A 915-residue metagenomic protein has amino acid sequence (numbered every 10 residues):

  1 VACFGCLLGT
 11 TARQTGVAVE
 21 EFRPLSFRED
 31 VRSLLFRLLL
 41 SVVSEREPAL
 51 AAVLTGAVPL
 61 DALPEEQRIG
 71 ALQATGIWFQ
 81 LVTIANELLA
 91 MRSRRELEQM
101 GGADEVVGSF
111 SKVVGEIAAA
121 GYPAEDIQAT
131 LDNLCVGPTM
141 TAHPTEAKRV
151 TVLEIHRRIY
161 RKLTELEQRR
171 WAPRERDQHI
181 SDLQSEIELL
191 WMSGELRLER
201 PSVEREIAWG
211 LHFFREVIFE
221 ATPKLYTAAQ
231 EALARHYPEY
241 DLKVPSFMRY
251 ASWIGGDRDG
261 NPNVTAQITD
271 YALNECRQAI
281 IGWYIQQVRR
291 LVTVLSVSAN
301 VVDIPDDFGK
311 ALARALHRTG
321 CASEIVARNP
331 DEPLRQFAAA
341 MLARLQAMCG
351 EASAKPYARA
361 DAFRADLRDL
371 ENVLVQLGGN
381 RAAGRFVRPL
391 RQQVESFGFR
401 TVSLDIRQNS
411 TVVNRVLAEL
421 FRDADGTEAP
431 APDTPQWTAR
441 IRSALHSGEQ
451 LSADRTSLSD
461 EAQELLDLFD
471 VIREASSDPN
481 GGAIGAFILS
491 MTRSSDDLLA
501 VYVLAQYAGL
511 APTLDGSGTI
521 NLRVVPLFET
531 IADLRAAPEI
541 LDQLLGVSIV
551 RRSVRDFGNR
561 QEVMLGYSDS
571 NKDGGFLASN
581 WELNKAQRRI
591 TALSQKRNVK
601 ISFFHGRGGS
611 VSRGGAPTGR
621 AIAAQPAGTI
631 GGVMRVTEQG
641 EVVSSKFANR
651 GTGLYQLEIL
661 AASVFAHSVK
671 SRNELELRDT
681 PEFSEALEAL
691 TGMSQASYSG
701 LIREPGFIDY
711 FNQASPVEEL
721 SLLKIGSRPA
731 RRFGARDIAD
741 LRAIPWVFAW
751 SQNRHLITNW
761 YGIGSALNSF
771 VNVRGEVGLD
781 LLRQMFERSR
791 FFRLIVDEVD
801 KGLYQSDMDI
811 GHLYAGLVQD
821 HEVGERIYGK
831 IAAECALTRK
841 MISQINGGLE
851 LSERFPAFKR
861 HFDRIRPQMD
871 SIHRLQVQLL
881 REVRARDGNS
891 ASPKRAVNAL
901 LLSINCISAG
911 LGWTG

Functional and structural regions predicted by a protein language model:
T11, G16-T75, E87-A90, R94-M100 (+16 more regions): Acidic, glycine-enriched catalytic cores built around paired aspartates
G16-P245, Q267-A360, L404-R407, E718 (+1 more regions): Extended, highly charged
L38, V217, A221-A228, A232 (+18 more regions): Generic, well-ordered alpha-helical scaffold segments in large soluble proteins
L233-D257, R381-R391: Short acidic, Pro/Gly- and aromatic-enriched capping/linker segments at domain boundaries
M248-I268, L390-T411, E529-D533, F604-G619: Conserved phosphate/anionic-ligand binding catalytic regions in large, soluble enzymes, centered on
V264-L295, A508-L690, A696: Catalytic or ion-translocation cores adjacent to nucleophile or general acid/base/metal-coordination motifs in diverse
A354-A358, A362-A365, N372-G378, A382-Q408: Extended, charged alpha-helical coiled-coil/arm scaffolds that mediate oligomerization and mechanical coupling in large
V402-L404, N409-L499, V503, Y507-D515 (+3 more regions): Active-site cores of enzymes that catalyze phosphoryl transfer or operate on phosphate-rich substrates
